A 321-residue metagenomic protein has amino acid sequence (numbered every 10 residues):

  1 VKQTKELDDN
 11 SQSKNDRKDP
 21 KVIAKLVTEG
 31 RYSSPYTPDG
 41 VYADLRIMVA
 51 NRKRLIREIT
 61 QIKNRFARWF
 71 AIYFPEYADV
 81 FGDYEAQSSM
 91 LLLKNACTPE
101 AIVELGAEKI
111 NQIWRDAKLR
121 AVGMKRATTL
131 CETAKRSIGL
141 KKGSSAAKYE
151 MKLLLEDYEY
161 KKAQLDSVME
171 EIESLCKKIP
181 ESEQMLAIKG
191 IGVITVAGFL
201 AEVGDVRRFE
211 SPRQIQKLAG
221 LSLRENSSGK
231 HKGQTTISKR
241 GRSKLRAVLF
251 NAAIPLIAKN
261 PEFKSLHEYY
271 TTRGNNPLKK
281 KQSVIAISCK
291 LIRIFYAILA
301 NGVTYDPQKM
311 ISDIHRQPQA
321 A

Functional and structural regions predicted by a protein language model:
V1-A321: A detector of single, family-specific signature residues that are central to catalytic or substrate-handling motifs
